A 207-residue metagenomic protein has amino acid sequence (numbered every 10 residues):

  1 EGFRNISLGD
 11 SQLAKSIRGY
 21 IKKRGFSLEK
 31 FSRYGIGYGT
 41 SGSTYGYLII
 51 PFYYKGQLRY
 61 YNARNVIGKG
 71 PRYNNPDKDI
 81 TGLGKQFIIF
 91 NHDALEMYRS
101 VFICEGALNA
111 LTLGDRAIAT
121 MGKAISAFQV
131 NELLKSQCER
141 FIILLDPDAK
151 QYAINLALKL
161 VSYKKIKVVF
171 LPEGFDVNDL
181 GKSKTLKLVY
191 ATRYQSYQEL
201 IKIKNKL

Functional and structural regions predicted by a protein language model:
E1-I49, Y53-K55, D93-E96, Q195-L207: TOPRIM metal-binding catalytic domain and adjacent DNA-binding surface shared by DnaG-type primases
F3, K23, L28, R33 (+7 more regions): Generic secondary-structure boundary/loop-capping signal
A14, K78-T81, L95, K150 (+1 more regions): A generic signature of intrinsically disordered, low-complexity regions enriched in glycine/proline and charged/polar
K15, E29, R33, G68 (+3 more regions): Alpha-helical structural elements
Y20-F26, R59, R116, S136 (+1 more regions): Generic structural signal for bulky hydrophobic/aromatic residues embedded in well-ordered secondary structure
S41-E139: Phosphate-handling DNA/RNA-contact segment within nucleic-acid enzymes
P71, Y98-V101, A107-L207: TOPRIM fold recognition
